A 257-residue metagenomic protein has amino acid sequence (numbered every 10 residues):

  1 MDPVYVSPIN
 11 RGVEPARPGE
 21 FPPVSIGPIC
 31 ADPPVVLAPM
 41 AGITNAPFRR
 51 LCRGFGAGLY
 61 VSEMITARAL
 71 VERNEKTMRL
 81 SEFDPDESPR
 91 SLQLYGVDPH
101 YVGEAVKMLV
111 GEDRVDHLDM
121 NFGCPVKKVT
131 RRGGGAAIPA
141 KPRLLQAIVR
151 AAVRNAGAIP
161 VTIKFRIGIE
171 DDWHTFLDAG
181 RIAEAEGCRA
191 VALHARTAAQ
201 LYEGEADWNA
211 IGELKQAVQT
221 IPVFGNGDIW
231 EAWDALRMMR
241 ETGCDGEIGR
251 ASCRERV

Functional and structural regions predicted by a protein language model:
M1-R254: Flavin-dependent oxidoreductase catalytic cores
